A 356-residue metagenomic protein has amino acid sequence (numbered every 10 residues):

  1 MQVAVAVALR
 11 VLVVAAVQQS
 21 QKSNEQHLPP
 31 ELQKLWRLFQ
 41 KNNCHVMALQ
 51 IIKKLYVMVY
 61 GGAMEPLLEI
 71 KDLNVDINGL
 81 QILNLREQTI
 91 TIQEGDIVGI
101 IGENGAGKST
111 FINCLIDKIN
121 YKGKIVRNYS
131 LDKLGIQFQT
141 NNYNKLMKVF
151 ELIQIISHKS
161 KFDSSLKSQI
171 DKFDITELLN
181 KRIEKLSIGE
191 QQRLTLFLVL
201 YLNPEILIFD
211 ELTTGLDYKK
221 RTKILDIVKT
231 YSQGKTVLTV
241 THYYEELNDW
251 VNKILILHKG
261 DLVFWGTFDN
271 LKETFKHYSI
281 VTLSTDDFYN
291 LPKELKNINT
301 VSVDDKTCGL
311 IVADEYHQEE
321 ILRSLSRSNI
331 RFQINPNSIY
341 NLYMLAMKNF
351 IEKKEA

Functional and structural regions predicted by a protein language model:
I52-L55, Y60, A313-A356: C-terminal coupling/interaction segments
V59-E87: A short, flexible loop at the N-terminus of ABC-type nucleotide-binding domains that lies
I101-E103: The feature captures the beta-strand-to-loop junction immediately N-terminal to the Walker
T140, K145-K161: Q-loop/switch helix immediately C-terminal to the Walker
Q169-K185: Conserved ABC nucleotide-binding domain
L207-E211: Catalytic Walker B motif of ABC-type/P-loop ATPase nucleotide-binding domains
K229-S232, T236-V237, H242-G309: ABC transporter nucleotide-binding domain
